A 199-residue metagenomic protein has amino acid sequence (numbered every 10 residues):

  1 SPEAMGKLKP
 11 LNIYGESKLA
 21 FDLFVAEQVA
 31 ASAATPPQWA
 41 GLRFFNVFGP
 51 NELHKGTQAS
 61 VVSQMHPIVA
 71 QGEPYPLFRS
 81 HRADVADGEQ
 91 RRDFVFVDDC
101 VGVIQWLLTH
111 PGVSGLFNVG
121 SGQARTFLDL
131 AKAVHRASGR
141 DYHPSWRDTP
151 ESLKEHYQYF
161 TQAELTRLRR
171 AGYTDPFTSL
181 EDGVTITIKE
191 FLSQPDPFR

Functional and structural regions predicted by a protein language model:
P2-P10: Short alpha-helical oligomerization interface
K9, H54, P111: Active-site loop immediately N-terminal to the catalytic Tyr-X3-Lys motif of short-chain dehydrogenase/reductase
L11, R43-F45, G120: Active-site beta-alpha turn of Rossmann-fold NAD(P)-dependent dehydrogenases/reductases
L11-Y14, R92: Catalytic tyrosine of NAD(P)H-dependent dehydrogenase/reductases that use a Tyr as the general acid/base
I13, E52-T57, H156-Y159: Short, solvent-exposed loop/turn segments at secondary-structure boundaries
S17: Active-site helix of classical SDR
L23-G102, A133-H135: NAD(P)-dependent short-chain dehydrogenase/reductase
Q71-R199: C-terminal substrate-binding subdomain of Rossmann-fold SDR/epimerase-dehydratase oxidoreductases
